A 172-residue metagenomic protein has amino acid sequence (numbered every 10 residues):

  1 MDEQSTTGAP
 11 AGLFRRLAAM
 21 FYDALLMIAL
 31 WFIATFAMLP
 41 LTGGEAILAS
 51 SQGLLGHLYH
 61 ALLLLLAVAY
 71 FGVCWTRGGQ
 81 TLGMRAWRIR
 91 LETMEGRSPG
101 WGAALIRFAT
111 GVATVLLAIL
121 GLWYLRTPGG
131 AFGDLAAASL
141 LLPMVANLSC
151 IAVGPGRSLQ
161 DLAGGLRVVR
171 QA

Functional and structural regions predicted by a protein language model:
M1-A172: Membrane-interfacial and juxtamembrane segments of integral membrane proteins
